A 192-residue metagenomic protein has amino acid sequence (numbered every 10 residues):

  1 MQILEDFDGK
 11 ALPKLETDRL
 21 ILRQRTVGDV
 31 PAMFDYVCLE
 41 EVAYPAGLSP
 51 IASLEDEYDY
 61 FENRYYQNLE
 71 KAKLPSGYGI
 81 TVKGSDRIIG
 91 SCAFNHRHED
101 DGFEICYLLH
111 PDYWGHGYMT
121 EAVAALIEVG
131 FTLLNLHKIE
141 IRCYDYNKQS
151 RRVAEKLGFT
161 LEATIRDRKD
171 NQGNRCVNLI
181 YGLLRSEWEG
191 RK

Functional and structural regions predicted by a protein language model:
M1-Y44, G77-K192: Acyl-donor (CoA/ACP) binding surface of acyl/acetyltransferases
V37, A46, N68-E70: Hydrophobic residues in alpha-helical segments
E41-N63: Conserved GNAT-fold acetyl-CoA-binding loop/helix
S53, Q67-N68, L179: Hydrophobic alpha-helical membrane context
Y60-Q67, V129, E187: Solvent-exposed, charged/polar functional surfaces in cytosolic regulatory/catalytic domains
N63-G79: A short helix-loop-beta-strand connector motif used in the catalytic cores of GNAT acetyltransferases and, in some
